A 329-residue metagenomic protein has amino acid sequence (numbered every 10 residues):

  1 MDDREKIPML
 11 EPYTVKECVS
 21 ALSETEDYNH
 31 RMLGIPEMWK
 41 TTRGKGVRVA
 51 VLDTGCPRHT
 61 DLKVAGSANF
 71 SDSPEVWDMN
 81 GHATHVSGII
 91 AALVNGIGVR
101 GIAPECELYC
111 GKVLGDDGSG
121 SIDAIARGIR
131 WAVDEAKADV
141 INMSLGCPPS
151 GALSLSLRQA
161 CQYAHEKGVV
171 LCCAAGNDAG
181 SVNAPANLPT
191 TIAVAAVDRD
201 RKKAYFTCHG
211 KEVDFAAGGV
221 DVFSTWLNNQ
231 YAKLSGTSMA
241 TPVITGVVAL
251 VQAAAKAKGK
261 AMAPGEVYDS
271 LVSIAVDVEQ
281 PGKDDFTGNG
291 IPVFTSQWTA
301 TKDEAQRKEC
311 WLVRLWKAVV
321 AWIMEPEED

Functional and structural regions predicted by a protein language model:
M1-V47, T60-D61, T295: Protease zymogen maturation seam
E37-V49, T54-S67, E75-I122, N187-T191 (+2 more regions): Subtilisin-like serine protease catalytic core
R43, Q162-E166, A216: Anion (oxyanion) recognition and catalysis
R48-V51, E107-K112, D139-S144, V170-A174 (+3 more regions): Structural recognition of the beta-strand scaffold that forms the well-ordered cores of secreted hydrolase catalytic
P57, L62, S67, A196-M239 (+1 more regions): Catalytic-core environment of secreted peptidases
S87-I90, Y109-L114, V140, G219-T299: Hydrolase catalytic cores
V113-T190, D200-K203, N229-T241, P281-F286 (+1 more regions): Substrate-binding/access-modulating region of protease and related hydrolase catalytic domains
W311-D329: Short, low-complexity, charged amphipathic interaction modules
